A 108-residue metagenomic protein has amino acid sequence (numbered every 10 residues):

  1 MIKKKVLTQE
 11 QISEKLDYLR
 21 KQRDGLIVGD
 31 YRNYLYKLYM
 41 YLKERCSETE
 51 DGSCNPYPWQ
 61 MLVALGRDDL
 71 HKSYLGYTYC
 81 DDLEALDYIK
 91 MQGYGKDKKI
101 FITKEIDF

Functional and structural regions predicted by a protein language model:
M1-E10, E84, E105-F108: Short intrinsically disordered terminal tails
K3, L7-E10, E14, N33 (+2 more regions): Alpha-helix boundary/N-cap detector
E10-E50: Short alpha-helical segments that sit at the start of domains
E48-L65: Short acidic, hydrophobic short linear motifs in intrinsically disordered regions
D69-A85: Short amphipathic alpha-helical interaction segments
E84-Y94: A short, conserved structural fragment
Y94-F108: Short, cationic-aromatic polyanion-contact patches
